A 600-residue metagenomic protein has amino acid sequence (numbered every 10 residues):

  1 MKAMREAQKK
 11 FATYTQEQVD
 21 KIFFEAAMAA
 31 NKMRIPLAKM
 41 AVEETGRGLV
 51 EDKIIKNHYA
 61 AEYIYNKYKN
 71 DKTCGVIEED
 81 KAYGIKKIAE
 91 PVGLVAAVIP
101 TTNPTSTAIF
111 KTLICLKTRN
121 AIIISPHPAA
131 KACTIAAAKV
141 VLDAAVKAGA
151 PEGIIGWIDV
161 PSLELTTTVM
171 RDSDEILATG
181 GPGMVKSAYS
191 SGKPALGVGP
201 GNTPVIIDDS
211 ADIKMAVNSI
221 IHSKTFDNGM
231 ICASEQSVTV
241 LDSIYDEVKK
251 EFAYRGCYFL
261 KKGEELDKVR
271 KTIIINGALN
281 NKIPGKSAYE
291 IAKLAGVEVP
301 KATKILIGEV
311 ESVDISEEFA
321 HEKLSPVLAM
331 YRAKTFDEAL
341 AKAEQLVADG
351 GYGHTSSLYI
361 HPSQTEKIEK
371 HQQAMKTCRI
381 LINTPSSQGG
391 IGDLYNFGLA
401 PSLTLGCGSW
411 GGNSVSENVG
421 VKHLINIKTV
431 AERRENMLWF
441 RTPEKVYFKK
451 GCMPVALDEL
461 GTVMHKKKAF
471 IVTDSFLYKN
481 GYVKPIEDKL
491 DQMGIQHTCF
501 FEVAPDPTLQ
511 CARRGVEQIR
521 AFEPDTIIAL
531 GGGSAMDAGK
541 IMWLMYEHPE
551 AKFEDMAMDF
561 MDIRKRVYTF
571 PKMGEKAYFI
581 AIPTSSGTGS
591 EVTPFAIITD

Functional and structural regions predicted by a protein language model:
M1-K86, I114, Y254: N-terminal Rossmann-like NAD(P)+-binding subdomain of aldehyde/semialdehyde dehydrogenases
A12, V297-N436: Conserved C-terminal structural/oligomerization subdomain of aldehyde/semialdehyde dehydrogenase
D71-A96, K147-L163, T498-A521, M556-M573: Glycine-rich oxoanion-binding loops at beta->alpha junctions
C74-M215: Rossmann-like NAD(P) dinucleotide-binding subdomain of oxidoreductase/dehydrogenase enzymes
V185-D314, A341: ALDH superfamily catalytic-core signature
M437-T526: ATP/NTP phosphate-donor binding region
E444, A551-D600: A glycine/threonine-rich phosphate-anchoring loop and its flanking beta-alpha core in nucleotide/phosphate-binding
I486, R514-V516, A535-P549, V592-T593: Short Gly/Thr/Asp-enriched flexible loops that form oxyanion-binding sites at enzyme active sites
